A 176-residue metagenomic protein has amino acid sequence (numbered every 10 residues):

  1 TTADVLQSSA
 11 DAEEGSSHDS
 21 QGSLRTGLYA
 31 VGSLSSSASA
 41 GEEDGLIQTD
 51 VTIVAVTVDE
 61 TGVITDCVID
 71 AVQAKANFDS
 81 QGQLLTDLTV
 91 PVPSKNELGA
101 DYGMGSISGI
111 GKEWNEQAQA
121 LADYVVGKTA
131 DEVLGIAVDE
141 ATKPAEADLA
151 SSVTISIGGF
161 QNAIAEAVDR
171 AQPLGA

Functional and structural regions predicted by a protein language model:
T1-A176: Active-site- and interface-proximal helix/loop "cap" or "latch" segments in soluble metabolic and energy-transducing
